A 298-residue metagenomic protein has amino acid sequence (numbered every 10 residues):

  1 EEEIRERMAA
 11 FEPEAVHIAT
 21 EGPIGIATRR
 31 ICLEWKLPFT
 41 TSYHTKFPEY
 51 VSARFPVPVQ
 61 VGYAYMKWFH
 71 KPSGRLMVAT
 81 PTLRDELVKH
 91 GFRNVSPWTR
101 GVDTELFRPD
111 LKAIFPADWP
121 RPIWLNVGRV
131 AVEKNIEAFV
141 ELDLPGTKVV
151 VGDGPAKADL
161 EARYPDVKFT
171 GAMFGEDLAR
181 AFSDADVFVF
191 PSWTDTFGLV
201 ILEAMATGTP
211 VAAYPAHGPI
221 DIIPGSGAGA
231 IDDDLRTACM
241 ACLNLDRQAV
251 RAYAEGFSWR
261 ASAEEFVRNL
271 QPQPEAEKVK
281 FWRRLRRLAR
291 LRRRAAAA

Functional and structural regions predicted by a protein language model:
M8, R180-A185, F266: Short alpha-helical donor nucleotide-sugar binding micro-motif in glycosyltransferases
E21, W193: Aromatic "clamp/platform" in nucleotide-sugar-dependent glycosyltransferases that forms part of the donor/acceptor
P38-T40, E49-W68, V78: Nucleotide-sugar donor phosphate/pyrophosphate-binding loop at the beta->alpha transition of glycosyltransferases
Y63-K112, W119: Donor nucleotide-sugar binding/catalytic pocket of nucleotide-sugar-dependent glycosyltransferases
K112-I114, L243-R287: A charged, aromatic-enriched C-terminal amphipathic alpha-helix characteristic of glycosyltransferases across folds
F115-V149: Conserved donor-binding/catalytic core segment of Leloir-type glycosyltransferases
K157-E176: Nucleotide-activated donor-binding/catalytic signature segment of Leloir-type glycosyltransferases, i.e., the conserved
P210-A213: Short hydrophobic beta-strand element within catalytic cores of glycosyltransferases and related nucleotide-activated
